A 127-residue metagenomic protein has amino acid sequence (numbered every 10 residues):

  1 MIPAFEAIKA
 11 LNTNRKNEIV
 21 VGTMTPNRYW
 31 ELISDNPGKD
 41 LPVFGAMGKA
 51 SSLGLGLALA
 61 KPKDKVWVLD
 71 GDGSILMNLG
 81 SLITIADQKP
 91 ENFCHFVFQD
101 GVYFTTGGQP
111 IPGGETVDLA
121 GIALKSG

Functional and structural regions predicted by a protein language model:
M1, M24-R28, E91-F93: Short hydrophobic/aromatic-rich motifs at helix boundaries and adjacent loops
M1-N17: Active-site pocket-lining segments that scaffold enzyme catalytic pockets across diverse folds
F5-K9, L32-G127: Thiamine diphosphate
N17-N36: Acidic-glycine-rich active-site phosphate/pyrophosphate-binding loop
